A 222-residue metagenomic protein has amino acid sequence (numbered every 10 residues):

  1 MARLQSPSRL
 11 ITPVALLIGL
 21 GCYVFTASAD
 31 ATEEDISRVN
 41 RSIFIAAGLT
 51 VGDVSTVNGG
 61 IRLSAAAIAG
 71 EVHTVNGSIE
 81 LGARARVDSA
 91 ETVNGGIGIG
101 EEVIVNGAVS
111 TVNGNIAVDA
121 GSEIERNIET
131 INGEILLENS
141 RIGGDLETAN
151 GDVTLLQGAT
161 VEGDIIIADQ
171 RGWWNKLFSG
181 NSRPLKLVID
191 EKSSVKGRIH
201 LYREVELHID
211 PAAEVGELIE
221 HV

Functional and structural regions predicted by a protein language model:
M1-V222: Intrinsically disordered, low-complexity terminal regions
